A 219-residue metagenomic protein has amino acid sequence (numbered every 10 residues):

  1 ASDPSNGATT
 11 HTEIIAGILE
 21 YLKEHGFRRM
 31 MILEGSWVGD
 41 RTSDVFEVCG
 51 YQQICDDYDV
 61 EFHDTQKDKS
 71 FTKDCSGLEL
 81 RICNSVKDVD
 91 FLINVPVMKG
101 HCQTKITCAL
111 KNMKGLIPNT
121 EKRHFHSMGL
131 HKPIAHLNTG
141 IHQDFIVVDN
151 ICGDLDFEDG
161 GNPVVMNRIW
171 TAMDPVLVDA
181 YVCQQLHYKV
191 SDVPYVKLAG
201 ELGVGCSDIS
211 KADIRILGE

Functional and structural regions predicted by a protein language model:
A1-E219: N-terminal and secondary-structure boundary signal
